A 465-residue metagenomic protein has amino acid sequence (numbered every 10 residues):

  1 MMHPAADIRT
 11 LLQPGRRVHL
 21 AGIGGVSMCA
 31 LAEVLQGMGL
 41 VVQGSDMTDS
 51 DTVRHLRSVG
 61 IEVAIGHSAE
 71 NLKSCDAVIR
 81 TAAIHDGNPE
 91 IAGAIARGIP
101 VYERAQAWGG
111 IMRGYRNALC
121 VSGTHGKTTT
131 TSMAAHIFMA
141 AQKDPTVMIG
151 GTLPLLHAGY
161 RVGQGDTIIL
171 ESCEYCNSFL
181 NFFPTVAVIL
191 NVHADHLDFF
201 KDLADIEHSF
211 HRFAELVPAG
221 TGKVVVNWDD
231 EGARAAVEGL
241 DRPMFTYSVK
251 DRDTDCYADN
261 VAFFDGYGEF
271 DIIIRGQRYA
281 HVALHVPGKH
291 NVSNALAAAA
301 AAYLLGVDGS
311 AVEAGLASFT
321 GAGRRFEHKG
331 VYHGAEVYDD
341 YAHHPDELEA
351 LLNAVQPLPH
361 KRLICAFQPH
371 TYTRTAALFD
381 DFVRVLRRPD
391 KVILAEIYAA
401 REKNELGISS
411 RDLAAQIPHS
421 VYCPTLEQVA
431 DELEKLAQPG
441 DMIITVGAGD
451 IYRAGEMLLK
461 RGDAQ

Functional and structural regions predicted by a protein language model:
M1-E103, A107, Y257-D259, Y279 (+2 more regions): N-terminal leader/targeting and accessory segments in enzymes
H3-P4, I8-H19, S27, L31-M38 (+3 more regions): Nucleotide phosphate-binding/pyrophosphate-handling subdomain across enzymes that bind or process nucleotide phosphates
R9-L11, V34-G37, R57, N71 (+4 more regions): Phosphate-binding loop of NTP-binding sites
L40-M47, K223-W228, C365-Q368, P389-A399: Short internal beta-strands
S45-D46, A64-H67, E103-G109, M148-G151 (+4 more regions): Beta-strand->loop->alpha-helix junctions that form or flank phosphate-binding loops in nucleotide-handling enzymes
L72-A77, D166, P439-D441: Short acidic/histidine-rich motifs immediately flanking catalytic phosphotransfer sites in two-component signaling
V383-P439: C-terminal helical cap/extension that packs against the catalytic core of soluble nucleotide-cofactor enzymes
